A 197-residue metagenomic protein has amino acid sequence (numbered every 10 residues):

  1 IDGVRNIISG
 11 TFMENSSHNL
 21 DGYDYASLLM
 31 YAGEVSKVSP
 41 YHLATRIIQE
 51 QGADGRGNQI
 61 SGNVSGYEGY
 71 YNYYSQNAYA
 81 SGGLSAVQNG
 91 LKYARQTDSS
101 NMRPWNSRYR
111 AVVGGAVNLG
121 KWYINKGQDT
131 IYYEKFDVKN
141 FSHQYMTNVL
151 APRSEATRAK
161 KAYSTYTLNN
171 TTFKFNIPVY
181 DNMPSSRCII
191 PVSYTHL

Functional and structural regions predicted by a protein language model:
I1-L28, I48-N125: Peptidoglycan-targeting cell-wall enzymes and recognition modules
G33: The alpha-helix within a helix-turn-helix
K37-L43: Loop/turn elements at helix/coil->beta-strand transitions in domains of secreted/extracellular proteins
Y109-V113, V117, K121-V192: Membrane-proximal bilayer-interacting regions
T195-H196: Conserved small/polar residues in nucleotide/adenosyl-binding loops
